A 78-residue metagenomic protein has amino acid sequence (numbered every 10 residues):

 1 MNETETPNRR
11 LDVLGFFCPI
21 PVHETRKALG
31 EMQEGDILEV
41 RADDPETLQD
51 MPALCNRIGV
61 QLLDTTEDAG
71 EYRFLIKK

Functional and structural regions predicted by a protein language model:
M1-N2, A28: Short, flexible, glycine/charge-rich loop motifs used to bind or transfer phosphoryl groups or to couple energy/partner
N2-D12: Right-handed parallel beta-helix/beta-solenoid
V13-T66: Amphipathic, hydrophobic secondary-structure cores in small proteins
R73-K78: Core SAM-dependent methyltransferase catalytic element
